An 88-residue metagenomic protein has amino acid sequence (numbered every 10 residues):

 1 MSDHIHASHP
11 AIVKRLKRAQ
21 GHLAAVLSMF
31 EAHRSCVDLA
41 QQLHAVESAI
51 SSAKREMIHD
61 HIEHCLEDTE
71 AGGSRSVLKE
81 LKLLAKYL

Functional and structural regions predicted by a protein language model:
M1-L88: Solvent-exposed interaction patches of small proteins and small membrane subunits
